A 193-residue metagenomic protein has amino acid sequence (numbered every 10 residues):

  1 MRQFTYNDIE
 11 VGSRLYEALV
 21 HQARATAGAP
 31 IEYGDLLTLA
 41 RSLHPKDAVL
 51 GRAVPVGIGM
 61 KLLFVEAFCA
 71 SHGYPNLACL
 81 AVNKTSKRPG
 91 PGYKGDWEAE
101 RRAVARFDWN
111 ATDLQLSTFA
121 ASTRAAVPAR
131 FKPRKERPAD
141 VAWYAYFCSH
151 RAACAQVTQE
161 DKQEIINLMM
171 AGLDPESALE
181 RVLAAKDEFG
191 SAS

Functional and structural regions predicted by a protein language model:
M1-L15, R24-P138: Nucleic acid-binding interface residues in structured DNA/RNA-binding domains, emphasizing the DNA-engaging scaffolds
M1-R14, G172-L173, A178, V182-S193: N-terminal intrinsically disordered, low-complexity, charged/polar
A18: Active-site-proximal segments of catalytic enzyme domains that coordinate small-molecule cofactors or metal ions
F131-L179: Charged/polar low-complexity intrinsically disordered segments, enriched in acidic residues
